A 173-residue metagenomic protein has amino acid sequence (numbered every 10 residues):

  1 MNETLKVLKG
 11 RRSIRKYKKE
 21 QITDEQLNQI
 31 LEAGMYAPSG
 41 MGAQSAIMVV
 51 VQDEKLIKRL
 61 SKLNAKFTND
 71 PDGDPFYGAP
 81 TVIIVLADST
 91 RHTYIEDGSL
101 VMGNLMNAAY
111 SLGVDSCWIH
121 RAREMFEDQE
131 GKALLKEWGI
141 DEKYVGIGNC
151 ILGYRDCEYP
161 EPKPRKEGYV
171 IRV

Functional and structural regions predicted by a protein language model:
M1-V173: Acidic, surface-exposed loops and disordered segments
